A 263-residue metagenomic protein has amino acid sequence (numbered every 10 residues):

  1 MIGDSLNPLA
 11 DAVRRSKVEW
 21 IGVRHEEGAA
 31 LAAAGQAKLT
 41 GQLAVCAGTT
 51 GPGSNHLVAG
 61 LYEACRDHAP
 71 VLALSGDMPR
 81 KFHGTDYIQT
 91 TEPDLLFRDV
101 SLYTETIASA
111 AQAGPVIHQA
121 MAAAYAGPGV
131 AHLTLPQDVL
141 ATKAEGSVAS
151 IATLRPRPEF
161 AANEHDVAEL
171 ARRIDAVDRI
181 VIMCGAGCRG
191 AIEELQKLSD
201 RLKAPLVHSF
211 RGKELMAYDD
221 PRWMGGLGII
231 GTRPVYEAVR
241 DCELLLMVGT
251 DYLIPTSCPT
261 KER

Functional and structural regions predicted by a protein language model:
M1-R263: N-terminal alpha/beta PP-like core and its mobile active-site loop of ThDP/TPP-dependent enzymes
